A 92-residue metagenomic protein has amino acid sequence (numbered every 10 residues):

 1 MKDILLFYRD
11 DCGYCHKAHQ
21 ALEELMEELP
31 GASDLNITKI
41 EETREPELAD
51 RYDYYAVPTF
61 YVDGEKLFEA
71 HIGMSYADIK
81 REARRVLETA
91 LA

Functional and structural regions predicted by a protein language model:
M1-E28: Local sequence-structure signature of Cys/Sec-based thiol-disulfide redox active-site neighborhoods
G13, R44, M74: Short alpha-helical
K17-Q20, R51-Y52, M74: Generic recognition of short, well-ordered alpha-helical segments
M26-A32, A90-L91: Alpha-helix termini
G31-P46: Thiol-based oxidoreductase modules, predominantly thioredoxin-like and allied folds used for disulfide exchange
E47-A49, D78: Structural motif
Y52-V62: Structural micro-motif
V62-A92: Non-catalytic, surface beta->alpha helical segment in thiol-disulfide oxidoreductase systems
